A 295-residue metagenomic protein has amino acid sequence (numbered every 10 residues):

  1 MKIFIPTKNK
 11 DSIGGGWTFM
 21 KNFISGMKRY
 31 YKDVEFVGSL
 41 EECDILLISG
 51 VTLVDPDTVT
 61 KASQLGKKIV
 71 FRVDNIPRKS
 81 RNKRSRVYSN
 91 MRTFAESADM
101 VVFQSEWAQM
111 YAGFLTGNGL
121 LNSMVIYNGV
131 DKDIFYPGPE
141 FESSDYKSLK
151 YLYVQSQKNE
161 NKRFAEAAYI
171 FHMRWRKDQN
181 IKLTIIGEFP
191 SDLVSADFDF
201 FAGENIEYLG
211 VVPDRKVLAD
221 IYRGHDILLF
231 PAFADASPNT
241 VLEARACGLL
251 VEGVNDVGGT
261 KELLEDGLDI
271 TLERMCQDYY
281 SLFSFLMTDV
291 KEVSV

Functional and structural regions predicted by a protein language model:
I45-L47, T60-K79, V102: Active-site proximal beta-strand in glycosyltransferases
A95, D220-H225: Short alpha-helical donor nucleotide-sugar binding micro-motif in glycosyltransferases
W107, G129: Carbohydrate-associated surface elements
S143-K162, A168-W175, T184: Conserved donor-binding/catalytic core segment of Leloir-type glycosyltransferases
S195-V212: Nucleotide-activated donor-binding/catalytic signature segment of Leloir-type glycosyltransferases, i.e., the conserved
L228-L229: A short hydrophobic beta-strand element within the catalytic core of glycosyltransferases that build diverse glycans
F233: Aromatic "clamp/platform" in nucleotide-sugar-dependent glycosyltransferases that forms part of the donor/acceptor
L250-V254: Short hydrophobic beta-strand element within catalytic cores of glycosyltransferases and related nucleotide-activated
